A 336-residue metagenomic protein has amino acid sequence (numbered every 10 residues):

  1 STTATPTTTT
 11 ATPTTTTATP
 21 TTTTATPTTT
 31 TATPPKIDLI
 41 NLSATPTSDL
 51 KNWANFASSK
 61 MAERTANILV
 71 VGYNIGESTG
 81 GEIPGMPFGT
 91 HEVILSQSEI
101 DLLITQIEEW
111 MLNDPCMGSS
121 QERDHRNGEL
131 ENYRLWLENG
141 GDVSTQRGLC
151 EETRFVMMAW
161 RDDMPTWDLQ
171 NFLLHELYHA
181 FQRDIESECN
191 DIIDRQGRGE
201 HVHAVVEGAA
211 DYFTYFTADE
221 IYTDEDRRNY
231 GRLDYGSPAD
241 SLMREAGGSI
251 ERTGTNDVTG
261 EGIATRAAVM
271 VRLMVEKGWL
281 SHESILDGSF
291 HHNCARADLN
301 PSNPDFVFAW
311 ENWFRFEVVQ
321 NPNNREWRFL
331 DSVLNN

Functional and structural regions predicted by a protein language model:
S1-T33: Extracellular mucin-like PTS domains
A32-I75: N-terminal module-boundary/linker segments of secreted carbohydrate-active enzymes
P34-A44, Y73-G81, G85, T153-R154 (+2 more regions): Acidic/histidine-rich, surface-exposed loop or edge segments in extracytoplasmic proteins
N67-E92, Q196-G197: Acidic helix-start/capping segments at beta-turn-to-alpha-helix junctions
L95-W167, L177-D184: Active-site scaffold of zinc-dependent metalloenzymes
G141-D234: Zinc-dependent metallopeptidase catalytic helix centered on the HExxH motif and its immediate flanking segment
T214-A246, W279-C294: Short helix/loop segments within enzyme catalytic domains that coordinate or immediately flank catalytic cofactors
A246-N336: Pan-zinc metallopeptidase signature
